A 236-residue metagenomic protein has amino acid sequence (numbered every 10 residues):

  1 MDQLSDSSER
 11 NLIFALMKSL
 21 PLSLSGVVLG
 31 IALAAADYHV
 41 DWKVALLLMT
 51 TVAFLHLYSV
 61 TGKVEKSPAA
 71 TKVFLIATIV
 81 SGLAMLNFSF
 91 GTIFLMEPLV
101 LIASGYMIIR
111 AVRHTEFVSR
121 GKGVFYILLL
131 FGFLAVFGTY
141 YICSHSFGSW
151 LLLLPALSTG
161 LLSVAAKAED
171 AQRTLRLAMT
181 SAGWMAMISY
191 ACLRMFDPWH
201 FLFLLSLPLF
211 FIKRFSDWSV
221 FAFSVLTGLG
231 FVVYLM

Functional and structural regions predicted by a protein language model:
M1-I13: Short, Lys/Arg-rich, polar N-terminal cytosolic tail immediately upstream of the first transmembrane signal-anchor
P21-G30, T78-I79, F125-Y140, A178-I188 (+1 more regions): Small-residue-rich segments of transmembrane alpha-helices in multi-pass membrane proteins, especially helix faces
S23-L33, D37-G62, E97-R110, S149-A168: Membrane-embedded alpha-helical segments that form the functional core of polytopic membrane enzymes, especially those
T50, L86-A103, L151-L157, C192-L204: Structural signature of hydrophobic alpha-helical transmembrane segments
Y58-K66, Y106-R120, A165-A171, P208-F215: C-terminal ends of transmembrane helices
G62-F94, R173-F201: Multi-pass membrane catalytic core of lipid/isoprenoid biosynthesis enzymes
A70-F147: Intramembrane alpha-helical segments
Y190-M236: Extended hydrophobic alpha-helices typical of membrane-associated regions
